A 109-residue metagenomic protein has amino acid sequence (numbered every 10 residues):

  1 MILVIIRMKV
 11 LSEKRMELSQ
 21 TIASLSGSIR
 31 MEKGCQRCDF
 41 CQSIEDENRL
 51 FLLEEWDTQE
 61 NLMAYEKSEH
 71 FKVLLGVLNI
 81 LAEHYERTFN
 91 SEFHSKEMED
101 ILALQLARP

Functional and structural regions predicted by a protein language model:
M1-I2, I44: Short, flexible turn/loop "capping" segments at secondary-structure junctions
I2-M8: Active-site-flanking beta-strand signature of metal-NTP-handling nucleotidyl enzymes and homologous cyclase-like
K9-E17: Short, surface-exposed ligand-recognition loops at beta-strand->loop->(often short) alpha-helix junctions that present
S24, M31-Q36, E55-F89: An amphipathic, aromatic/His-enriched active-site/gating alpha helix that lines ligand/cofactor pockets
S26-F51: Short, glycine- and small/hydrophobic-rich beta-strand elements in well-ordered beta-sheets
C41-D46, G76-P109: Glycine-rich beta-strand-turn "strand-cap" elements at beta-sheet edges
